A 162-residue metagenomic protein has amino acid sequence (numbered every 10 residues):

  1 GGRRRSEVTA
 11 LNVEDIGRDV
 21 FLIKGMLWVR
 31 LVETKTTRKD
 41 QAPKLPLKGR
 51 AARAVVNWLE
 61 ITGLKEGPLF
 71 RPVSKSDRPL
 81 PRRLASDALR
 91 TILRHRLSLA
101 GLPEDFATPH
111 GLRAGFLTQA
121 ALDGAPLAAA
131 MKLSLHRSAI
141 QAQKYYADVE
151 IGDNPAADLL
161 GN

Functional and structural regions predicted by a protein language model:
G1-G25, L127-K132: Short, charged phosphate-coordinating catalytic segments
G2, V8, L31, F70 (+3 more regions): Mobile genetic element proteins and their domesticated derivatives, centered on retroelements and DNA transposons
D19, I23-P79, D87-L99: Basic, alpha-helical nucleic-acid-contacting "clamp/cap" segments
L64-K65, R90-K132, L160: Short, basic (Lys/Arg/His-rich) helix/loop patches that form interaction surfaces in the mid-to-C-terminal regions
P81-A85, F106-T108: N-terminal core-binding DNA-recognition domain of tyrosine site-specific recombinases/integrases
L133-L159: Catalytic-site neighborhood detector that most strongly recognizes the C-terminal catalytic loop/helix of tyrosine
